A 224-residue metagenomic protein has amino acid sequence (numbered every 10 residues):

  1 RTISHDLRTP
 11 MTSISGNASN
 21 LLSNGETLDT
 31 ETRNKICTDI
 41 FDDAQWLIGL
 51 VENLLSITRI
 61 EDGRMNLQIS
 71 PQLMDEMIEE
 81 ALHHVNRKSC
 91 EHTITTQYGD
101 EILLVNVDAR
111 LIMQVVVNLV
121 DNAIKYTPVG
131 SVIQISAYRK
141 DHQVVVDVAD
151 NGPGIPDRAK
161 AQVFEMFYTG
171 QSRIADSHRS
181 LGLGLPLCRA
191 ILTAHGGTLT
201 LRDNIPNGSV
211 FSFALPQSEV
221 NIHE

Functional and structural regions predicted by a protein language model:
R1-N20: Primarily the dimerization/phosphotransfer
D42-L47: Short alpha-helical segment of the dimerization/phosphotransfer core of two-component systems
D62-L67, L104-V107: Conserved micro-motifs of the catalytic ATP-binding
Q68-L73, T93-L103: Conserved catalytic submotifs in the C-terminal HATPase_c
I155-F167: Short conserved segment of the HATPase_c
G184, C188: Short alpha-helical Gxxx[C/S/T] motif in the catalytic ATP-binding
